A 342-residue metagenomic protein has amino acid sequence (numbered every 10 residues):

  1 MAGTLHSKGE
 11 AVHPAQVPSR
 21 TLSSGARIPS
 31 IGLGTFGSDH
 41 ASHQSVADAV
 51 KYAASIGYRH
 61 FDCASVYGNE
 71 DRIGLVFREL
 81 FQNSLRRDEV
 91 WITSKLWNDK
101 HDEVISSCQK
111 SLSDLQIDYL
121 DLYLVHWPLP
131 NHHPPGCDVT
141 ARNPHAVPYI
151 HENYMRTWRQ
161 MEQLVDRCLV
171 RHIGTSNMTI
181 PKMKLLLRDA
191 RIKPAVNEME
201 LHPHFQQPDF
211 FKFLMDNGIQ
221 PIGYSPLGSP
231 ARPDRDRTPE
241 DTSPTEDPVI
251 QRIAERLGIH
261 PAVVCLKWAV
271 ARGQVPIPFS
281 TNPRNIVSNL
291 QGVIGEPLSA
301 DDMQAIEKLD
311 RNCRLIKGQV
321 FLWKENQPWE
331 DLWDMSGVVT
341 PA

Functional and structural regions predicted by a protein language model:
M1-V90, I105, Q160, L227-P230 (+1 more regions): N-terminal binding-site loop/beta-alpha segment at the start of enzyme catalytic domains that lines or forms
V12-R20, F77-R78, C108, I180-K184 (+1 more regions): Alpha-helical scaffolding within the catalytic cores of extracellular/periplasmic polymer-degrading hydrolases
L22-S23, G74-R87, L112-I117, L187-A190 (+1 more regions): Acidic (Asp/Glu)-rich catalytic clusters
H40-A54, K100-L115, Y154-R156, P181-K184: Short, acidic/polar
R59, D118-D121, R171, A195: Short acidic/polar active-site loop segments enriched in Thr and Asp
R86-K100, L122-P128, E198-L201: A short, structured active-site edge motif that brings together acidic residues
I105-V125, Q163-R167: CE4/NodB-like, metal-dependent polysaccharide N-deacetylase domain that modifies extracellular/periplasmic N-acetylated
P128-A342: Beta/alpha (TIM)-barrel catalytic core signal, keyed to glycine-rich beta->alpha loops juxtaposed to Asp/Glu that bind
